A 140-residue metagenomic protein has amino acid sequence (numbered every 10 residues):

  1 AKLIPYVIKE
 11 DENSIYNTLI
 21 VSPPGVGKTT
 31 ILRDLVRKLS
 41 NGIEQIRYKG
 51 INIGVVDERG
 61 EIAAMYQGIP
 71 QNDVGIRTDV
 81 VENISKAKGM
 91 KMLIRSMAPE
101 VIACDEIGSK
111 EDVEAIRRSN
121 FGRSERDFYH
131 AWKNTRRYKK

Functional and structural regions predicted by a protein language model:
A1-N17: P-loop NTP-binding catalytic core
Y16-I20, I53, I102-C104, R126: Generic beta-sheet signal
Y16-R37: Glycine-rich phosphate-binding P-loop
N17-T18, G25, R59-A63, K86 (+3 more regions): Conserved nucleotide-binding/hydrolysis micro-motifs of P-loop NTPases
V21-P24, D79-N83, C104-E106: Glycine- and other small-residue-rich loops at beta-strand/loop junctions that grip anionic moieties
I31-D34, K86-M92, A115: Well-ordered alpha-helical segments embedded in enzymatic catalytic cores
S40-L93: P-loop NTPase switch/communication element
M97-K140: Conserved P-loop NTPase nucleotide-binding/switch module
